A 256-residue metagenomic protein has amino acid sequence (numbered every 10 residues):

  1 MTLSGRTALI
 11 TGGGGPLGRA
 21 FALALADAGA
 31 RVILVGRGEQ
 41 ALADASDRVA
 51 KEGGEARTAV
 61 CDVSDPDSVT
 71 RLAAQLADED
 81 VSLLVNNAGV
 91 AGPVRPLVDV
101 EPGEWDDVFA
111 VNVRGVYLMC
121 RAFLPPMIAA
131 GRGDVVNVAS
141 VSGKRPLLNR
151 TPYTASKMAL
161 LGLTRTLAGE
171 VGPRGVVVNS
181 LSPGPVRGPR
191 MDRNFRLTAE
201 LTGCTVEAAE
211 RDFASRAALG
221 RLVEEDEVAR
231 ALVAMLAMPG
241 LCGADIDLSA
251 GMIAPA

Functional and structural regions predicted by a protein language model:
T7, G14-G15: Conserved glycine-rich cofactor-binding loop
V81, R95-L97, E104-F109, F213: Substrate-binding pocket helix/loop in short-chain dehydrogenase/reductase
V94, R145, A237-A256: Short C-terminal tail/terminal secondary-structure segment of NAD(P)H-dependent dehydrogenase/reductase domains
Y117, R221-L248: C-terminal substrate-recognition "lid" of short-chain dehydrogenase/reductases
C120, S156, T164: Active-site helix of classical SDR
P125, G169-E170: Alpha-helical segment proximal to the catalytic Tyr-Lys
S140: Residue(s) in the substrate-gating loop at a strand-loop-helix junction that position the organic substrate next
